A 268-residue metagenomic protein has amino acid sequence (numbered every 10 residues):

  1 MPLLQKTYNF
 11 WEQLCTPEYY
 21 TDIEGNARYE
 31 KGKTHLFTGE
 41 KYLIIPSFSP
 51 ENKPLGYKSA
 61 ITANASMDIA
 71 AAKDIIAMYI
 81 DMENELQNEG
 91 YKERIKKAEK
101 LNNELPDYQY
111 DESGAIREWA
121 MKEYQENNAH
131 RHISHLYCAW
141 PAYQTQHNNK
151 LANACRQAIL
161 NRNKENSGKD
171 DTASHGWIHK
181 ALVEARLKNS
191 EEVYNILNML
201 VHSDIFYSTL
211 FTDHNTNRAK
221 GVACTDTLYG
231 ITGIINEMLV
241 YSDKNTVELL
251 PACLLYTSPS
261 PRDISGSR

Functional and structural regions predicted by a protein language model:
M1-P2, E12-K96: The feature captures the catalytic groove of carbohydrate-active enzymes
P2, A65-D243, C253: Active-site core of glycosidic bond-cleaving carbohydrate-active enzymes
F10-D22, K53-P54, Y108-E112, E192 (+1 more regions): Secretory-pathway/luminal and periplasmic proteins that interact with or process carbohydrate-rich
I61, A129-H130, R262: Short Gly/Pro-enriched turn/cap motifs at secondary-structure boundaries
V247-P251: Short, glycine/small-hydrophobic-rich surface segments
Y256-D263: Conserved small/polar residues in nucleotide/adenosyl-binding loops
